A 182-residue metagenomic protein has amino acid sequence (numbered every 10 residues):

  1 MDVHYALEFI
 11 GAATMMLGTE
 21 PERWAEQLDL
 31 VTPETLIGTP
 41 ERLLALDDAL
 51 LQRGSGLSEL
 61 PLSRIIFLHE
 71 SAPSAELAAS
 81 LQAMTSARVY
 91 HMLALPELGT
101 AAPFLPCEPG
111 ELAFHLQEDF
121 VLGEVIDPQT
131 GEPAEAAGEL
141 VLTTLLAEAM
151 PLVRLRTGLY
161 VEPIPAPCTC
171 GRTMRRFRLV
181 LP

Functional and structural regions predicted by a protein language model:
M1-T14: Conserved AMP-binding loop of ANL adenylate-forming enzymes
M16-P182: Active-site glycine/GP-rich loop and adjacent strand/helix microenvironment that borders small-molecule binding pockets
